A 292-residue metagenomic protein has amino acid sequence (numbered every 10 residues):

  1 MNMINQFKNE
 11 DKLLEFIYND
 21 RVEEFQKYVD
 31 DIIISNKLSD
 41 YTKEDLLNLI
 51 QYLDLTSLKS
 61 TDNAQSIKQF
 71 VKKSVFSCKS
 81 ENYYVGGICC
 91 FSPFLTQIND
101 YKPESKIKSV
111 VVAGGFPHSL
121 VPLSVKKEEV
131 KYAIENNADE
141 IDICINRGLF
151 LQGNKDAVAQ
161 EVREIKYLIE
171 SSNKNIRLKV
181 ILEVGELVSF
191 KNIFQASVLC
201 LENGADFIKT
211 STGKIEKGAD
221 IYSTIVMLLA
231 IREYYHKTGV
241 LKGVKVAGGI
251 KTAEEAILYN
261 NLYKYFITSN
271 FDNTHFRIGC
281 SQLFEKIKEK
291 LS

Functional and structural regions predicted by a protein language model:
M1-Q51: Charged, compositionally biased N-terminal leader segments and the immediate start of the first structured element
N36-Y83, P93-V244, K251-E285, E289-S292: Alpha/beta enzyme core
G87-F91: Short, hydrophobic beta-strand segments that form beta-sheet elements in well-ordered domains
